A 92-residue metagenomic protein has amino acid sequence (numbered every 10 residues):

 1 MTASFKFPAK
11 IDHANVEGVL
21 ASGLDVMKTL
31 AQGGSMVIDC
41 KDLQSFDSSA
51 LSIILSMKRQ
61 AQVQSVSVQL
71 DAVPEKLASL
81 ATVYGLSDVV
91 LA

Functional and structural regions predicted by a protein language model:
M1-F46, R59-A92: STAS-like cytosolic regulatory interaction modules
